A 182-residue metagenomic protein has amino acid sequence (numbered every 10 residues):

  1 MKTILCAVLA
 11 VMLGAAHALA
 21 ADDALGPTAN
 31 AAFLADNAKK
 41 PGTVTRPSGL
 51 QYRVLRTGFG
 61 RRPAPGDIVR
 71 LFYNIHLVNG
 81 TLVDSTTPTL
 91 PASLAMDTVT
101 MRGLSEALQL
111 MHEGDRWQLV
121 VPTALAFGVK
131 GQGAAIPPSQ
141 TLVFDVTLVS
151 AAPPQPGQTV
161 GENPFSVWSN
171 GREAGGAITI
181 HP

Functional and structural regions predicted by a protein language model:
K2-L9, A18-P182: Cross-family detector of peptidyl-prolyl cis-trans isomerase
